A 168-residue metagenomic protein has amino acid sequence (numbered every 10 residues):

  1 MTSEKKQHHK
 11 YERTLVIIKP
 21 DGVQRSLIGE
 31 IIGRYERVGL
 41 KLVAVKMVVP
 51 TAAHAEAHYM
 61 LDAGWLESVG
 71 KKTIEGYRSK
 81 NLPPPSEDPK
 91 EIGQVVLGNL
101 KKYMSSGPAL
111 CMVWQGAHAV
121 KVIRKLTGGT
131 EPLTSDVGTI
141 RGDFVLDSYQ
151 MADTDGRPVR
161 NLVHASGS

Functional and structural regions predicted by a protein language model:
M1-G167: Non-catalytic terminal and connector segments of soluble metabolic enzymes
